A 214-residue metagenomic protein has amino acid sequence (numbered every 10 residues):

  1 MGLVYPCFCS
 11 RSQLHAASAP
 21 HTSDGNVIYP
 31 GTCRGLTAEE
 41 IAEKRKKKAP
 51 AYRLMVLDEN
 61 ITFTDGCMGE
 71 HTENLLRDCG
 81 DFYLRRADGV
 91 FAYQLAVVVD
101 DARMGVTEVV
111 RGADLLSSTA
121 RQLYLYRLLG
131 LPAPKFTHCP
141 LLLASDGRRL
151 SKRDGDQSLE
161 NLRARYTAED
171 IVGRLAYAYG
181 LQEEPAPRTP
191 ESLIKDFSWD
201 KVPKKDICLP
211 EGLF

Functional and structural regions predicted by a protein language model:
M1: Short, structured active-site "lid" loops
V4, P132, L181-Q182: Short coil/loop linkers at secondary-structure junctions
V4-C9, G25: Internal, well-ordered alpha/beta segment that forms a basic, Gly-enriched binding/recognition surface
S12-S151, S158-L162, E211-F214: Active-site cores that bind ATP or allylic diphosphates and position pyrophosphate for catalysis
A42-E43, L57-E59, R148-L150, Q157-F214: Non-catalytic terminal extensions that flank enzyme cores
